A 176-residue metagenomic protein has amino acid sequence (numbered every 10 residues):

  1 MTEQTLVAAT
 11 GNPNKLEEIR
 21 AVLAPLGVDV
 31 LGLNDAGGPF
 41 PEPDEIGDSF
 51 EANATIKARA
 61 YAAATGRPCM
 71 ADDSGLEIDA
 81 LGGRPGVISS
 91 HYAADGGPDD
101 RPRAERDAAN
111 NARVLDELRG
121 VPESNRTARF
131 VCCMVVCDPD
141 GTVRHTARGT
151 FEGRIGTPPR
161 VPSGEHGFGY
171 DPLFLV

Functional and structural regions predicted by a protein language model:
T2-V7, P13-L33, G37-V176: Anionic-ligand binding patches
